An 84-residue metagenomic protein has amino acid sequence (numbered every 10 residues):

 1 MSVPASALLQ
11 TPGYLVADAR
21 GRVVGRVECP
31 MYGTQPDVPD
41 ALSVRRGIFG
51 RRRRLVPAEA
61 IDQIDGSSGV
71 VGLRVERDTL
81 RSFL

Functional and structural regions predicted by a protein language model:
M1-L84: Peripheral interaction segments used for macromolecular assembly
